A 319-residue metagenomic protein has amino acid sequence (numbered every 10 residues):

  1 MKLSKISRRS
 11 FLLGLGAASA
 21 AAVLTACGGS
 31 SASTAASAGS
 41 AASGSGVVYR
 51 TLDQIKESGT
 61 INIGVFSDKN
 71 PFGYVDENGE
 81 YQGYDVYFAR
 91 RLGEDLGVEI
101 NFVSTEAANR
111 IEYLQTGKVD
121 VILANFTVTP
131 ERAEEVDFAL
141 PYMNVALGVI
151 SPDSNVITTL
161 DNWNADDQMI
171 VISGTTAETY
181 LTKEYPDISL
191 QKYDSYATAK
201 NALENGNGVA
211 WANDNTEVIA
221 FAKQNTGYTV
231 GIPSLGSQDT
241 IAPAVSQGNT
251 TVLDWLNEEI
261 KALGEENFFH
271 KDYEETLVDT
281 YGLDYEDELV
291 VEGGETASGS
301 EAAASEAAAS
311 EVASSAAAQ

Functional and structural regions predicted by a protein language model:
M1-I6, L13-A26: N-terminal secretory signal peptides
G28, V86-D95, D167, G174-T175 (+1 more regions): Extended ligand-binding regions for polar small-molecule ligands
G29, T176-Y193, V230-S234, I260-E301 (+2 more regions): Ligand-binding clefts/hinges and TM-proximal coupling segments of bilobed small-molecule sensing domains
G44-N125: Extracytoplasmic small-molecule ligand-binding "clamshell" domains of the periplasmic binding protein/Venus flytrap
N101-E112, Q191-N201, N205: Short helix-initiation/N-cap motifs at beta->coil->alpha
F126-E134, K183, E204-Q238: A ligand-binding cleft/hinge motif common to bilobed small-molecule-binding domains
N144-S151, I219-I260, D279-A297: Periplasmic-binding protein-like
S151-Q168: Flexible hinge/capping segments at coil-to-helix
